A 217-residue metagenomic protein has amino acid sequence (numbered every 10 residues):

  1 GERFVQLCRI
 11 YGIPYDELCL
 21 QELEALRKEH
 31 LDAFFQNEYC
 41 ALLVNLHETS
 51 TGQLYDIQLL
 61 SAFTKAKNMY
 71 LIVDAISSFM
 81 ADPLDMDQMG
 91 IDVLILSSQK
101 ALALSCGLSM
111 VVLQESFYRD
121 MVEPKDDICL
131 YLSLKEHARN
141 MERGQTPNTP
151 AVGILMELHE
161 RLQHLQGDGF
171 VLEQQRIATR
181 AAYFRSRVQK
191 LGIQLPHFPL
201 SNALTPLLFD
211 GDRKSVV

Functional and structural regions predicted by a protein language model:
G1-E38: PLP-dependent aminotransferase-like
Y15, L71-I72, L195: Hydrophobic beta-strand scaffold residues
A25-M80, V93: Active-site phosphate-binding strand-loop segment of PLP-dependent enzymes
D87-Q99: Conserved active-site segment immediately N-terminal to the catalytic lysine that forms the internal aldimine
Q99-Y183: Active-site C-terminal subdomain of aminotransferase-like
R180-A182, H197-P206: Conserved glycine-rich beta-strand-loop-beta hairpin in the small C-terminal domain of fold type I
K214-V217: Conserved small/polar residues in nucleotide/adenosyl-binding loops
